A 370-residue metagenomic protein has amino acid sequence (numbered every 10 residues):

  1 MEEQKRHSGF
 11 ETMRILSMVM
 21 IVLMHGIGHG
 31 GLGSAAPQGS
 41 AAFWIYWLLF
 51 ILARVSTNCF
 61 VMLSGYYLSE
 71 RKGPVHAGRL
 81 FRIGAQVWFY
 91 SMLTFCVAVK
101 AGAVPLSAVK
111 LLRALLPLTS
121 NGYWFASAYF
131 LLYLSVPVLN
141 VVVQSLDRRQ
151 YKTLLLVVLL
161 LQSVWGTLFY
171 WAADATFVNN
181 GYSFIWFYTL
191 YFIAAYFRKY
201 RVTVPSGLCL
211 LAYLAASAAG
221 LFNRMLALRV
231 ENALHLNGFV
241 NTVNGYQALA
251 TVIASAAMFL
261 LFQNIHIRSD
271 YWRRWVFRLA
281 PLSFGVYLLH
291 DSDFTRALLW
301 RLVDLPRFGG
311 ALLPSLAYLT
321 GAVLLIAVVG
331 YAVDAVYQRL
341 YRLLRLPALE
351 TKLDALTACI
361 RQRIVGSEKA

Functional and structural regions predicted by a protein language model:
V19-G26, Y90-V97, L156-Y170, Y213-R229 (+1 more regions): Aromatic-anchored segments of alpha-helical transmembrane domains
G31-A35, V99-L106, W165-D174, F222-G238 (+1 more regions): Juxtamembrane "helix-exit" motif on the non-cytosolic side of transmembrane helices
F43-W44, F50-V61, L68-V99, A103-L132 (+4 more regions): Transmembrane alpha-helical segments and their boundary/interface "anchor" motifs in multi-pass integral membrane
I45-T57, R113-A128, F169-L190, F222-A256 (+1 more regions): Interfacial loop-to-helix transition and helix-capping segments at the boundaries of transmembrane helices
Y66-G73, V138-L146, I193-T203, L260-S269 (+1 more regions): Structural signal for the C-terminal ends of transmembrane alpha-helices and the immediately following loop
C96, R229-L343: Alpha-helical transmembrane segments of multi-pass integral membrane proteins
L134-L160, Y196-A215: Solvent-exposed interhelical
Y151-V202: Loop-centered beta-sheet repeat module
